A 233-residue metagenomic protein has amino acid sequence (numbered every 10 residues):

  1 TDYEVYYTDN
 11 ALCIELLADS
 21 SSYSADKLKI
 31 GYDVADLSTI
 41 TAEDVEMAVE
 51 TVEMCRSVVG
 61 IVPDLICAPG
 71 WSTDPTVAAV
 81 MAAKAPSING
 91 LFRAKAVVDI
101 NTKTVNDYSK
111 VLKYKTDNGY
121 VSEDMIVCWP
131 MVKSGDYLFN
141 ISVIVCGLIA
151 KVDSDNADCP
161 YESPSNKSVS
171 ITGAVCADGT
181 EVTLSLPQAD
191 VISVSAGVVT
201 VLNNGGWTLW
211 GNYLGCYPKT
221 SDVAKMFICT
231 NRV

Functional and structural regions predicted by a protein language model:
T1-E43: Surface-exposed interaction regions enriched in Ser/Thr/Asp/Glu that occur as long low-complexity tracts or repetitive
E43-V233: A glycine- and small-residue-enriched flexible loop/hinge signal that marks low-structured segments
